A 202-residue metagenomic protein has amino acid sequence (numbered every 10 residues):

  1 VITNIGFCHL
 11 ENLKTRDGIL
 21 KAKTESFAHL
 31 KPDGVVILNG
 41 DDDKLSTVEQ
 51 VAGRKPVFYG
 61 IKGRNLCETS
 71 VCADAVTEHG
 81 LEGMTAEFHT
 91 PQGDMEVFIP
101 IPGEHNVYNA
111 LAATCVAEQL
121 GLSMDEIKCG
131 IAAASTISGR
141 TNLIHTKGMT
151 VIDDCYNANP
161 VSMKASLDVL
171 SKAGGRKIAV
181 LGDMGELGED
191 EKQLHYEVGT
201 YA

Functional and structural regions predicted by a protein language model:
V1-L10, D43-E96, I137-S138: Extended acidic/charged loop-beta regions that coordinate divalent cations and stabilize anionic phosphate/carboxylate
V1-V51, E186, D190: Flexible active-site lid/hinge loop adjacent to a nucleotide/diphosphate and Mg2+-phosphate binding pocket
T3, I19, I37, A73 (+4 more regions): Residue-level signal for inorganic ion chemistry
D17-K21, F58-I61, A132-T136, V161: Short gly/ser/thr-rich secondary-structure transition/capping motifs
F27-A28, V48-E49, V76-E78, T141-L143 (+1 more regions): Short secondary-structure boundary/capping segments
V35, K55, R176-K177: Residues at the starts of beta-strands that form the adenosine-phosphate
L81, P91-A202: Nucleotide phosphate-binding/pyrophosphate-handling subdomain across enzymes that bind or process nucleotide phosphates
